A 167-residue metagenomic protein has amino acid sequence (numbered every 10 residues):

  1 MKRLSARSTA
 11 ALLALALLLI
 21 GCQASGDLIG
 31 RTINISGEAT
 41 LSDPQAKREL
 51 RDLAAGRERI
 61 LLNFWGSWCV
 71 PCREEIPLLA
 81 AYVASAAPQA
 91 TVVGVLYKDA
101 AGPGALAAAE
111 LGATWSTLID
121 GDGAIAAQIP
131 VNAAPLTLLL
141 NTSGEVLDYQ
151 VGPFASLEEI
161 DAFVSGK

Functional and structural regions predicted by a protein language model:
M1-S42, P153, L157-K167: N-terminal targeting signals for export/organelle localization
R31, I35-S36, S67, N132 (+1 more regions): Structural detector for helix-capping/boundary residues
N34-I60: A short beta-strand-turn-helix
R51-R73, L79: Short active-site neighborhood of thiol/selenol oxidoreductases, capturing the structured segment around
E58, Q89, T114-W115: A generic structural signal for alpha->beta connector loops
L61-L62, V92, T137: Hydrophobic beta-strand anchors of alpha/beta hydrolase catalytic cores
R73-L111, G121-A127: Structural microenvironment flanking redox-active thiols in thiol-disulfide oxidoreductases
A107-A113, G121-S165: Thiol/disulfide oxidoreductase modules built on the thioredoxin-like
